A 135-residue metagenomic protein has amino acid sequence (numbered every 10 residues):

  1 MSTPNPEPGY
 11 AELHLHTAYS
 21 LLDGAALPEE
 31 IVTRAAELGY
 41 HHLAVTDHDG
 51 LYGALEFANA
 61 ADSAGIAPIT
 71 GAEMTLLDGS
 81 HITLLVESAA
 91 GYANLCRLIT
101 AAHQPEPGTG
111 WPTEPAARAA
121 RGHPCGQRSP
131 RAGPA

Functional and structural regions predicted by a protein language model:
M1-A135: Phosphodiester-processing cores and adjacent nucleic acid-binding clamps
